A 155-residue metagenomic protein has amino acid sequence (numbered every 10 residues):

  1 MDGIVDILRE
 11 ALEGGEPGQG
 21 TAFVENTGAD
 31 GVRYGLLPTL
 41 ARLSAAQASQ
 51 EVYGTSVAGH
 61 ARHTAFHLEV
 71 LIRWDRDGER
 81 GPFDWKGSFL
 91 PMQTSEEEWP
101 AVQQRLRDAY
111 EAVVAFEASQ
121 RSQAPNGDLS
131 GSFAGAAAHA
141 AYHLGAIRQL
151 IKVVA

Functional and structural regions predicted by a protein language model:
M1-R33, L37-L40, A45-S88, Q123-A155: Short, contiguous alpha-helical
F89-A141: Acidic/histidine-rich alpha-helical segments that form the ligand environment of transition-metal centers
